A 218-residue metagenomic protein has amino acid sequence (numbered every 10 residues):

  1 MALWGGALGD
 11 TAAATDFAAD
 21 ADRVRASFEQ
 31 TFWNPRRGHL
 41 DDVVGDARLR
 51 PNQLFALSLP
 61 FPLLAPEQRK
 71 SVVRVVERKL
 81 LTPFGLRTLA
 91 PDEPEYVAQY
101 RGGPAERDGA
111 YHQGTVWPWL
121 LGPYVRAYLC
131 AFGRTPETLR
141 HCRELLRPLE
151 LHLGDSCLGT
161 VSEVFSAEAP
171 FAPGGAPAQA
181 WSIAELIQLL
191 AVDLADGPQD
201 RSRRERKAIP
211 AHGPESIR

Functional and structural regions predicted by a protein language model:
M1-E93, V97-Q99, L149-I183, L190: Catalytic cores of carbohydrate-active enzymes
R74-T82, T88-A98, A105-E106, A110-V116 (+1 more regions): Non-catalytic C-terminal accessory modules of carbohydrate-active enzymes
